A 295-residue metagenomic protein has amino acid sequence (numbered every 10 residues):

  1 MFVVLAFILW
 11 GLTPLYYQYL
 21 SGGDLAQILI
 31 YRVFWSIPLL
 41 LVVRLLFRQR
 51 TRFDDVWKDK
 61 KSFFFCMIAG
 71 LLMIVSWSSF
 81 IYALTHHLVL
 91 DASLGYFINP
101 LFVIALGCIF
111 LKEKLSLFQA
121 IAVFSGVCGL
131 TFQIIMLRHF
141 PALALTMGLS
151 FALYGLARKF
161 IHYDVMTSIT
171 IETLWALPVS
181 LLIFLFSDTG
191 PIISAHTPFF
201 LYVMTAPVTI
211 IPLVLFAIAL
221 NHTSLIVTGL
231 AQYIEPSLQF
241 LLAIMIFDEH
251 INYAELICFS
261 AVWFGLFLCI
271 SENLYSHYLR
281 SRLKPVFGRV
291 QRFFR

Functional and structural regions predicted by a protein language model:
M1-L5, P38-C66, L117, I169 (+3 more regions): Membrane-interface interhelical linkers
M1-Q27, C128-F160, F200, L242 (+1 more regions): Glycine-/small-residue-enriched transmembrane alpha-helix faces in small-molecule transporters and effluxers
V4, I8-L12, Y16, M67-L84 (+3 more regions): Hydrophobic alpha-helical transmembrane segments of multi-pass membrane transport proteins, especially secondary
L20, I28, R32, A83-L84 (+6 more regions): Hydrophobic/aromatic residues within transmembrane alpha-helices of multi-pass small-molecule transporters
V33, Y233, S237-R295: C-terminal-most transmembrane helix of multi-pass membrane proteins
Y82, N99-F118, S237-L256: C-terminal transmembrane-helix exit sites in multi-pass transporters
L94-I98, V165-W175, I210-M245: Helix-helix packing/entry segments at the starts of transmembrane helices
L115-I134, M147, A254-N273: Hydrophobic transmembrane alpha-helices of multi-pass small-molecule transport proteins
